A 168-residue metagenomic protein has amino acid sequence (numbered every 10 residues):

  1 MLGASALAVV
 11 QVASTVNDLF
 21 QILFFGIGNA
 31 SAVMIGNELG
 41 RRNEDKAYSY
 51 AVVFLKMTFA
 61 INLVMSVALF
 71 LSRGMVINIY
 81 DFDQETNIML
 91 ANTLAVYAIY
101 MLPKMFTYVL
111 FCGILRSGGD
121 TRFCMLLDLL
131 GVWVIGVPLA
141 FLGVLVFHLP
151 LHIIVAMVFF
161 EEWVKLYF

Functional and structural regions predicted by a protein language model:
M1-L2, L71, M75, V137-P138: Short helix-kink/termination motifs in transmembrane helices of multi-pass secondary transporters
L2-A6, F147-P150: Short extramembrane helix-to-coil loop segments that connect adjacent transmembrane helices in Major
G3, D83, D120-T121: Short loop-to-helix capping motifs
L7-R73, M105-C124: Small-residue-rich hydrophobic transmembrane alpha-helices
S14, N37, T58, C124 (+4 more regions): Amphipathic, positively biased hydrophobic alpha-helical segments used for protein targeting and membrane insertion
F25-G28, Y97-S117, F123-V132, L139 (+1 more regions): Short runs within selected transmembrane alpha-helices of multi-pass transporters and secretion channels
I35-M101, G143-F168: Short alpha-helical transmembrane segments in multi-pass integral membrane proteins
